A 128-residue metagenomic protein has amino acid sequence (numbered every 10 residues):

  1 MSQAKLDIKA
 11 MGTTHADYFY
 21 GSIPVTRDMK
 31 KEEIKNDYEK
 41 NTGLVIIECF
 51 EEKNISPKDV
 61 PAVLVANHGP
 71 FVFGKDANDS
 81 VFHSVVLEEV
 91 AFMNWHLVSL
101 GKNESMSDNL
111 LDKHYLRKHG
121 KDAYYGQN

Functional and structural regions predicted by a protein language model:
M1-N128: Glycine-rich flexible loops
